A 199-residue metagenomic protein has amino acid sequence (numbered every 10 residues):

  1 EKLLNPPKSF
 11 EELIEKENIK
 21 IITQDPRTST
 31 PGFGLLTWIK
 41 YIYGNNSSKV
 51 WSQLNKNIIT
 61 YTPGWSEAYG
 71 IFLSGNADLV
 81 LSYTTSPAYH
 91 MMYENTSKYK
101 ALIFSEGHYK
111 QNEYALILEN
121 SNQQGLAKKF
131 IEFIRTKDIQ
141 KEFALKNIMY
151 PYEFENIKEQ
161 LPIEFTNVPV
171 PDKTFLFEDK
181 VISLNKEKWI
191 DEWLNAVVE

Functional and structural regions predicted by a protein language model:
E1-K2, Q111-L126, E142-F143: A bilobed periplasmic-binding-protein/Venus flytrap-type ligand-binding module shared by bacterial periplasmic
E1-L79, H90: Extracytoplasmic ligand-binding site segments that recognize negatively charged/polar headgroups
E11-I14, L36, K40, Y69 (+6 more regions): Non-transmembrane alpha-helical segments in soluble domains of secreted/periplasmic/extracellular proteins
K20-T28, F133-I157: Periplasmic-binding protein-like
W51-N55, Y61-T62, E94-E119, E155-N156: Periplasmic-binding protein-like
D78-Y83, A101: Paired acidic/hydrophobic, glycine-rich loop segments that form the ligand-binding mouth/hinge of periplasmic-binding
S86-P87, I139: Alpha-helix capping/helix-boundary segments
Q160-E199: Extracellular/periplasmic bilobal clamshell ligand-binding domains
